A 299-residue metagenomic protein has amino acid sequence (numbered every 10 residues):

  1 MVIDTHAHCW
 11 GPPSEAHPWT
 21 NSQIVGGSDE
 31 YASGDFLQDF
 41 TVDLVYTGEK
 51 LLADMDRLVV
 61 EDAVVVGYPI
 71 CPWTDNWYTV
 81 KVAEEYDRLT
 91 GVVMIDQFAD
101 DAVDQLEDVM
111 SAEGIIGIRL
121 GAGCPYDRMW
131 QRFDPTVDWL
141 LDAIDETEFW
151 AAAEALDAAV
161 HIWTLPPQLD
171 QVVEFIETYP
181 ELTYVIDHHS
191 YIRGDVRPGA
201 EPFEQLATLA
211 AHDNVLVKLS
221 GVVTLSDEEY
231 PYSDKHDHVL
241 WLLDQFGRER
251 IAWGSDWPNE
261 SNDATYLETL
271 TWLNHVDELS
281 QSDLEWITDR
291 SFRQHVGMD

Functional and structural regions predicted by a protein language model:
M1-T5, S14-R57, D62, L240-W241 (+2 more regions): Mid-to-C-terminal alpha-helical segments outside catalytic/metal-binding sites
I3-A7, A63-V66, T90-V93, I116-L120 (+4 more regions): Hydrophobic faces of well-ordered beta-strands that scaffold small-molecule active sites in alpha/beta enzyme cores
D29-L44, E49-C71, R88-M94, I116-G123 (+1 more regions): Divalent metal-dependent hydrolysis catalytic cores, especially in the metallo-beta-lactamase
V42-V45, G67-T74, I95-V103, R128 (+4 more regions): Acidic-and-aromatic substrate-binding clefts and catalytic sites of carbohydrate-active enzymes
I70-P167, E174, K218-V222: Active-site gating/metal-coordination segments in enzymes
Y78-D87, I176-V185, H238-D244, L267-V276: Short, electropositive alpha-helical surface patch
T136-A252: Catalytic pocket-lining loop regions of alpha/beta-barrel enzymes, especially the amidohydrolase/enolase/GH5 lineages
